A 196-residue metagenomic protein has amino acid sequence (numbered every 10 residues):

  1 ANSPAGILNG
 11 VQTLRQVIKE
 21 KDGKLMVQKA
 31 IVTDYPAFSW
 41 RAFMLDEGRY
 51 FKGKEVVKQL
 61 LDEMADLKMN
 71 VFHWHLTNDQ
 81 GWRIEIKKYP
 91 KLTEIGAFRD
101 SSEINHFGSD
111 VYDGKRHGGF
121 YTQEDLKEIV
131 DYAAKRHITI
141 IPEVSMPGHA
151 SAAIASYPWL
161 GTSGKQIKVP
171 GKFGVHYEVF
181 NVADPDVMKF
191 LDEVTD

Functional and structural regions predicted by a protein language model:
A1-E178, A183-F190, V194-T195: Feature activates predominantly on carbohydrate-active enzymes
